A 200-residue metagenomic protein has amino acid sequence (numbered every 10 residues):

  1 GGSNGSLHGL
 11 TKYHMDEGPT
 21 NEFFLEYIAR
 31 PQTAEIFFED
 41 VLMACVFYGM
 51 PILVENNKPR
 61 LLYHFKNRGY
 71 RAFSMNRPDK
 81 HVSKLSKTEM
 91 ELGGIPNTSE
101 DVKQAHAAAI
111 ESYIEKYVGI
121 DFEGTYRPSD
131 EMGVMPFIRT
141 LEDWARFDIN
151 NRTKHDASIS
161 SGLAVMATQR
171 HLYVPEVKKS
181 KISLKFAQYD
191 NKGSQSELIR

Functional and structural regions predicted by a protein language model:
G1-R77, K116-R200: RNase H-like, metal-dependent nuclease domains and their acidic two-metal-ion catalytic environment used
S74-D121: Short alpha-helix plus adjacent loop in nuclease-associated cores
